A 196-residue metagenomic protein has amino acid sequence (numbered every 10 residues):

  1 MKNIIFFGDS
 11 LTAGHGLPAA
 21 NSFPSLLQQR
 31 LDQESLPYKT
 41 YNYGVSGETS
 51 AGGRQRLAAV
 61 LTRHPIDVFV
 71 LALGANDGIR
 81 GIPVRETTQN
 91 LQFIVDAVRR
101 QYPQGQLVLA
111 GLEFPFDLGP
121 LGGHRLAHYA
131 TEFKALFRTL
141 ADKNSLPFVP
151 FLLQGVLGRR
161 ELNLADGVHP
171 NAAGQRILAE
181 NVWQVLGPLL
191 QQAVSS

Functional and structural regions predicted by a protein language model:
M1-P65: Serine-esterase "nucleophile elbow" of acetyl-processing enzymes
Q29, Q55-S196: Alpha-helical cap/lid subdomain in secreted, periplasmic, or secretory-pathway luminal O-acyl-processing enzymes
